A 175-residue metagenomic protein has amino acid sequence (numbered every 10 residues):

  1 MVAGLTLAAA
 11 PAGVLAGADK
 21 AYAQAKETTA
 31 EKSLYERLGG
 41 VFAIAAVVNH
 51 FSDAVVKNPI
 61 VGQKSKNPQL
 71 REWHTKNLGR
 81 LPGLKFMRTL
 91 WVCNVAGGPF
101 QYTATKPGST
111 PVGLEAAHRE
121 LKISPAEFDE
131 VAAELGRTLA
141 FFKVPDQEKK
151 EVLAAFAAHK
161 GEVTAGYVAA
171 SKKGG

Functional and structural regions predicted by a protein language model:
M1-A3, G79-R80: Alpha-helix capping and helix-coil boundary motifs
V2-G13: Bacterial N-terminal signal peptides
L15-G175: Core of compact, soluble alpha-helical bundle domains
